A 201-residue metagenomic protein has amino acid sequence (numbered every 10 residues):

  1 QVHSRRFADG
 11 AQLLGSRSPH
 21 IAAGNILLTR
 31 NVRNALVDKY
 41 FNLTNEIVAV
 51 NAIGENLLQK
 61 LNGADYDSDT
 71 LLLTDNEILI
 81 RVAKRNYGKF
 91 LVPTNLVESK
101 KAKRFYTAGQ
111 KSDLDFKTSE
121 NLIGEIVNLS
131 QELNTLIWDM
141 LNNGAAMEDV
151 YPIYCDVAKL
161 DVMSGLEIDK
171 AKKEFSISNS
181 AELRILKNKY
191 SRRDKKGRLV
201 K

Functional and structural regions predicted by a protein language model:
Q1-L91, K201: Core mixed alpha/beta domains of very large multi-subunit molecular machines
Q1-V2, G10-A11, K39, S68 (+2 more regions): C-terminal catalytic or substrate-handling cores of phosphate/nucleotide- and metal-cofactor-dependent proteins acting
